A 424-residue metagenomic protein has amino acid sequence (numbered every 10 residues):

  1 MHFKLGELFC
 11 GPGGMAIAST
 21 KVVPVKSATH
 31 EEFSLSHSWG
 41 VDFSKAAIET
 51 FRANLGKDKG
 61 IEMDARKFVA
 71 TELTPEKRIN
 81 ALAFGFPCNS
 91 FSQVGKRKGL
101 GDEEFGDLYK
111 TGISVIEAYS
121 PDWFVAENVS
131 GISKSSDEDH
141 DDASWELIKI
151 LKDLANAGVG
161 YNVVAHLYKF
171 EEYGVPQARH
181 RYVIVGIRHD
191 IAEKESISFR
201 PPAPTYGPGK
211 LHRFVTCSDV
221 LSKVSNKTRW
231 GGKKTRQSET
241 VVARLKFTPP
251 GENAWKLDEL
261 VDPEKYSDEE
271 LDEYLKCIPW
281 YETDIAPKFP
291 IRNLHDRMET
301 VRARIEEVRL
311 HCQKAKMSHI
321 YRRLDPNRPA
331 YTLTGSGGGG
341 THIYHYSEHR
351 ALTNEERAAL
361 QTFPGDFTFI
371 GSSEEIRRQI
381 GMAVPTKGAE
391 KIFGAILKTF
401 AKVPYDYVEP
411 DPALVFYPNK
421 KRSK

Functional and structural regions predicted by a protein language model:
M1-S120, V129-E146: Core alpha/beta nucleotide-donor-binding catalytic domains of modification enzymes
H2-L5, R179-R181, R328-A330: Extracellular structured ligand-interaction cores
G13, K45, K110, D141 (+6 more regions): A structural signal for well-ordered alpha-helical segments within the folded catalytic domains of diverse enzymes
V23, F86, S90, S133 (+5 more regions): A generic secondary-structure signal for well-formed alpha-helical elements
T71-K77, Q93-C312: Class I S-adenosyl-L-methionine
N89-F91, I191-E193, G340-I343: Short, acidic Gly/Pro/Ser/Thr-rich loop/turn segments
L245-K424: C-terminal target-recognition/interaction regions appended to catalytic cores
